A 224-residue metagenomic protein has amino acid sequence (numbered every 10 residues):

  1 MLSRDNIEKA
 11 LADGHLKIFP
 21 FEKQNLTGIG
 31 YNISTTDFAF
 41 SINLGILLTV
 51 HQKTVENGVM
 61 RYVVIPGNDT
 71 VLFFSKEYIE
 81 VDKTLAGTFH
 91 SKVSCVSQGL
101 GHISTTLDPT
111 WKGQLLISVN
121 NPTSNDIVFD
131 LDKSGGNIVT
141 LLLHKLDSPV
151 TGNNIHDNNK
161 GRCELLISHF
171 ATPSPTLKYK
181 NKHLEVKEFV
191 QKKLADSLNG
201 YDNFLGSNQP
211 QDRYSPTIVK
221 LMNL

Functional and structural regions predicted by a protein language model:
M1-L224: DUTPase catalytic domain/fold
